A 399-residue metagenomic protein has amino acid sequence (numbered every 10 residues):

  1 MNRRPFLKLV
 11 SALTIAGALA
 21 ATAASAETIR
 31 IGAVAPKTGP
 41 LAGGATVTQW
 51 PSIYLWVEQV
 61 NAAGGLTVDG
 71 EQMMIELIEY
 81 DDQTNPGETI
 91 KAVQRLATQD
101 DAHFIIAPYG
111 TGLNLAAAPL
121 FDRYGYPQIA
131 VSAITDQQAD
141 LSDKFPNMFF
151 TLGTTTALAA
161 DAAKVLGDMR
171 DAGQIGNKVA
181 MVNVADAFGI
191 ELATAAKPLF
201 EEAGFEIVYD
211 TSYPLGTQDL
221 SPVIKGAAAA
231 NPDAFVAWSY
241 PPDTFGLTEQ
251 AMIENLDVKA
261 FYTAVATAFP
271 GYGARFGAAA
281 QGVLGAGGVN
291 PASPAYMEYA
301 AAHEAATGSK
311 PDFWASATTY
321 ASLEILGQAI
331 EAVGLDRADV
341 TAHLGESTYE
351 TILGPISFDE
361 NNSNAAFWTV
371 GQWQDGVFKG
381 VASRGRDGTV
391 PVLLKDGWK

Functional and structural regions predicted by a protein language model:
M1-S25: Gram-negative bacterial Sec-dependent N-terminal signal peptides
A23-V34, T67-E76, M169-N177: Immediate post-signal peptide segment of exported/extracytoplasmic ligand-binding proteins
G32-W56, Y80-P86, Y109-G110, V182-E191 (+1 more regions): Extracytoplasmic "Venus flytrap"
G44-Q49, L66-D140, T151, Y213-L220 (+2 more regions): Beta-alpha junction/loop-to-helix N-cap segments that form part of ligand/metal-binding clefts
P51, A102-V208, K259-G285: Extracytoplasmic ligand/sensor domains, especially the bilobed periplasmic-binding protein
P51-L77, A172-Q174, G204: Signal peptide-proximal N-terminal region of secreted/periplasmic/extracellular or secretory-lumen proteins
T248-Y320, V381-W398: Extracellular/periplasmic periplasmic-binding protein-like sensory domains
A306-F313, G327-A382: Segments of small-molecule ligand-sensing domains
